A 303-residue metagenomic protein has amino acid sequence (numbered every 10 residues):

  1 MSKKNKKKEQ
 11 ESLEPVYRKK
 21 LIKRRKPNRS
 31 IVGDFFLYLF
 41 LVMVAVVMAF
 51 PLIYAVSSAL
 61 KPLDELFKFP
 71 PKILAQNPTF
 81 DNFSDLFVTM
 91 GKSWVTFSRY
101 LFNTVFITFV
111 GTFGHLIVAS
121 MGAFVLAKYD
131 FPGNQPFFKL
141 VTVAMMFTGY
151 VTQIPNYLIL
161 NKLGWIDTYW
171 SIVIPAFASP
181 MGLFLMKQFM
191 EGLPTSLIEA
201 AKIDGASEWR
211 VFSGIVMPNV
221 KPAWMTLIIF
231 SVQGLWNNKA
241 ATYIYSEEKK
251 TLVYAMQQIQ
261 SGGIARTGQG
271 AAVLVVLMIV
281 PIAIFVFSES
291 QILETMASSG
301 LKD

Functional and structural regions predicted by a protein language model:
S2-D303: A hydrophobic, multi-pass inner-membrane permease signature
